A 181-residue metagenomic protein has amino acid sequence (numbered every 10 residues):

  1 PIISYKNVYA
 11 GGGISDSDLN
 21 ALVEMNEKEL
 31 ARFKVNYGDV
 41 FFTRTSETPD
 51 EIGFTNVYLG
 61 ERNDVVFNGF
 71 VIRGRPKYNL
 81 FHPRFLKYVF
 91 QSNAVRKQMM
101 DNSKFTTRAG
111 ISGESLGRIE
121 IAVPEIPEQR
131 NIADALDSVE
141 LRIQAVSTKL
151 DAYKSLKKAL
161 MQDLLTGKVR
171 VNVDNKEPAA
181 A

Functional and structural regions predicted by a protein language model:
P1, K6-F41: Sequence-specific dsDNA recognition surfaces
E29-K34, T48, R62-N63: Short, surface-exposed secondary-structure edge patches
P49-N56: Short, Lys/Arg- and Gly-enriched loop/turn segments at beta-strand edges
N63-I72, F81-R84, R96, M100-P127: A short glycine-rich beta-alpha junction/loop motif
R118, A122-A181: Amphipathic alpha-helical coiled-coil/heptad-repeat segments
